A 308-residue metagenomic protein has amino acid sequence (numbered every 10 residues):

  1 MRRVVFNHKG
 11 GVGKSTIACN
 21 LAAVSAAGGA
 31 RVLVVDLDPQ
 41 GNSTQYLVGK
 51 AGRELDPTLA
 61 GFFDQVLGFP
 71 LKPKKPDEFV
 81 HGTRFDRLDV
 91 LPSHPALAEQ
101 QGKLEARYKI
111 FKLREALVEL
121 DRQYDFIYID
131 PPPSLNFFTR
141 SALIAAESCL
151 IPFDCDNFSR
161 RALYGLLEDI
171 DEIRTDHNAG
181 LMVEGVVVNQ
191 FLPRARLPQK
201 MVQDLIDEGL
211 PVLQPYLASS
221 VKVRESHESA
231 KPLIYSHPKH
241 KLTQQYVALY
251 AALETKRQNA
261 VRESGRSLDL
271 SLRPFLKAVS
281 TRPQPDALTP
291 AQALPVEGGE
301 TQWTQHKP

Functional and structural regions predicted by a protein language model:
M1-P308: P-loop NTP-binding core
